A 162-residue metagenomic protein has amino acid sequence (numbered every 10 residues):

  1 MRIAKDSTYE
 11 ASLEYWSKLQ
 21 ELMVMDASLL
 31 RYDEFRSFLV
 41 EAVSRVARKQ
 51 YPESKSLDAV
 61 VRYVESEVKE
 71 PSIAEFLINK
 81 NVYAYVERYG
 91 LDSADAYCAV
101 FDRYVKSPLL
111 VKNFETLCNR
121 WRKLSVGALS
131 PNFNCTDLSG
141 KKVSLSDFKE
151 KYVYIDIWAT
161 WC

Functional and structural regions predicted by a protein language model:
M1-T136: Oxidative protein folding and maturation machinery
N134-V153: A short beta-strand-turn-helix
K149-E150, D156-C162: Conserved redox-active cysteine motifs that mediate thiol-disulfide chemistry, especially di-cysteine Cys-X(1-2)-Cys
